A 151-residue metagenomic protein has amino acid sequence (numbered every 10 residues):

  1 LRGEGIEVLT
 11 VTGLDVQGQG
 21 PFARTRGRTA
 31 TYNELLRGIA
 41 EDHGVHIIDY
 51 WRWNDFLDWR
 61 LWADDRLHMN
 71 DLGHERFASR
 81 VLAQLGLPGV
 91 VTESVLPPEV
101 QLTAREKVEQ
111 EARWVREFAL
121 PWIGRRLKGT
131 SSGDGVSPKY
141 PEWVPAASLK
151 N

Functional and structural regions predicted by a protein language model:
R2-L9, V45: A short helix->loop->beta-strand "cap" motif at the edges of active sites that frequently abuts
I6, I39, I47-I48, V108 (+1 more regions): Weak global preference for isoleucine
T12-G13: A cross-domain feature marking catalytic cores of carbohydrate-active enzymes and several ubiquitous metabolic/repair
V16-W51, D71: Substrate-gating cap/lid alpha-helix
D42, D65-H68, L72-N151: Conserved catalytic region of serine esterases and O-acyltransferases that act on ester linkages in lipids
N54-D64: The feature captures the short pre-catalytic strand/loop hairpin that immediately precedes and shapes the active-site
